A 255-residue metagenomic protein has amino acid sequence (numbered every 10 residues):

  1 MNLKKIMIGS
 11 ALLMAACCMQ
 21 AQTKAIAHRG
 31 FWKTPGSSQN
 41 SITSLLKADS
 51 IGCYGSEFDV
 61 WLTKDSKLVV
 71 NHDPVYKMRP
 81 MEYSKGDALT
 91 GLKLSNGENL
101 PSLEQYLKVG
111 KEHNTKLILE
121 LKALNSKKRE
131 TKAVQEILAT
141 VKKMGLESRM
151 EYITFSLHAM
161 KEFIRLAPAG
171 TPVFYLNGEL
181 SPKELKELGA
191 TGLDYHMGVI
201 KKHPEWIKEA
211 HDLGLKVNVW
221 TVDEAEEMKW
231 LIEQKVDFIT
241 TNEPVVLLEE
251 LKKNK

Functional and structural regions predicted by a protein language model:
M1-K24: Bacterial Sec-dependent N-terminal signal peptides
Q20-K255: Phosphate-group recognition and catalysis centered on beta-loop-alpha active-site segments
